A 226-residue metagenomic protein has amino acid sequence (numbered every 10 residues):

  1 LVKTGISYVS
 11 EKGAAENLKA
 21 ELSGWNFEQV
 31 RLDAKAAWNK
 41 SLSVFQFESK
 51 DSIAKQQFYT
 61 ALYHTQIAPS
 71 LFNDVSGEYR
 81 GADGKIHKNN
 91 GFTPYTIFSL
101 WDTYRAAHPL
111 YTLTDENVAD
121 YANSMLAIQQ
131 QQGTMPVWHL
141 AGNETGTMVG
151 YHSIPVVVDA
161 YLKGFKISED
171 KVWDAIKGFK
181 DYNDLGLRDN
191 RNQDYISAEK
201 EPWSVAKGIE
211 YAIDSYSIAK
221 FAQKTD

Functional and structural regions predicted by a protein language model:
L1-Y95, A127, T134-V137, K166 (+2 more regions): Acidic/polar, glycine-enriched structural segments that form the non-catalytic walls/loops of the carbohydrate-binding
G13, Q29, D33-A36, Q56 (+6 more regions): Conserved active-site and cofactor/substrate-binding residues in soluble primary-metabolism enzymes
G24-E28, E48-S52, T96, T112 (+4 more regions): Hydrophobic alpha-helical scaffolding
T60-N73, T96-A119, P155-F165, S215-T225: Alpha-helical support elements that line or immediately flank enzyme active sites and cofactor-binding pockets
D83-G84, F92-L100, Y104-R105, Y111 (+2 more regions): Long, structured ligand/cofactor-binding scaffold of large enzymes
N117-S124, Q129-T225: Active-site cavity-forming subdomains of large catalytic enzyme subunits
